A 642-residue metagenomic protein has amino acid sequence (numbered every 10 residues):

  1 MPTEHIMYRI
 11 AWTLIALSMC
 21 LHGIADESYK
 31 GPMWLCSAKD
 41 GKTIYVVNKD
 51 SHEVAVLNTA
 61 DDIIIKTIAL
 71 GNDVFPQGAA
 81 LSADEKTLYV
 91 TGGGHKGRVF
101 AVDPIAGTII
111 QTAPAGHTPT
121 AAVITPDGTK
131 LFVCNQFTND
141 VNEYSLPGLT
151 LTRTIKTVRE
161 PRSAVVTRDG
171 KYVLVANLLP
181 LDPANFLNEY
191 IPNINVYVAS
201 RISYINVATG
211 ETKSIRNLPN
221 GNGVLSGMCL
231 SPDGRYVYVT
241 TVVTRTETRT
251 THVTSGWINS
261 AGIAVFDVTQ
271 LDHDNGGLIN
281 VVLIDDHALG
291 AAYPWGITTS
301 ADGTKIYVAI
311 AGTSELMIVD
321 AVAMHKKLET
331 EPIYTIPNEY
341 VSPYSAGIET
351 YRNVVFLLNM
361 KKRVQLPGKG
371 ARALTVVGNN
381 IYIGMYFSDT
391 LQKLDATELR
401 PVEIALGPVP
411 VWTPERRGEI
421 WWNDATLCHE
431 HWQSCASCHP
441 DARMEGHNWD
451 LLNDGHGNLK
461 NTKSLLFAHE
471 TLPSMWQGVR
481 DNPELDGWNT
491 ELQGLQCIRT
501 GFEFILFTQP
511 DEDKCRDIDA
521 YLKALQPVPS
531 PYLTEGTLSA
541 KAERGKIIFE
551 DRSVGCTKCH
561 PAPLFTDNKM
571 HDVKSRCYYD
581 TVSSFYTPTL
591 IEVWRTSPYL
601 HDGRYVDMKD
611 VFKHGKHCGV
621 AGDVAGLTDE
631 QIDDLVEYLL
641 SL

Functional and structural regions predicted by a protein language model:
P2-A11: Bacterial N-terminal signal peptides that target proteins for export
I10-M19: Sec-dependent N-terminal signal peptides
S18-I420: Predominantly soluble domains enriched in secretory-pathway, periplasmic, or organellar proteins
N217, S226, L230-P232, V239-H252 (+2 more regions): Periplasmic c-type cytochrome electron-transfer domains
